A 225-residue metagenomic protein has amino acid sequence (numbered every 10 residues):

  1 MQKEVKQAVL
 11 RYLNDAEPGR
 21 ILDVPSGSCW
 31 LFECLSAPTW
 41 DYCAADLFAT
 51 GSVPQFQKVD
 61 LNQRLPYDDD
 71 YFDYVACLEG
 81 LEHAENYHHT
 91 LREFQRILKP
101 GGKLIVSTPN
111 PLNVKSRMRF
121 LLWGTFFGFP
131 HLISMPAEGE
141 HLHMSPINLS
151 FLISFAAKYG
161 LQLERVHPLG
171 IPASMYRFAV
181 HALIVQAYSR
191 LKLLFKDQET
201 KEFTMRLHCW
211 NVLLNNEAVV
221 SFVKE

Functional and structural regions predicted by a protein language model:
M1, D23, H143-M144: Residues that cap or flank secondary-structure elements
M1-A8: Conserved SAM-binding loop and adjacent beta-strand
V9-L13, E17-M118, L149, I153 (+1 more regions): Conserved SAM-binding loop
W30, C34, E85-E93, I97 (+1 more regions): S-adenosyl-L-methionine-dependent methyltransferase catalytic module, highlighting the catalytic core
